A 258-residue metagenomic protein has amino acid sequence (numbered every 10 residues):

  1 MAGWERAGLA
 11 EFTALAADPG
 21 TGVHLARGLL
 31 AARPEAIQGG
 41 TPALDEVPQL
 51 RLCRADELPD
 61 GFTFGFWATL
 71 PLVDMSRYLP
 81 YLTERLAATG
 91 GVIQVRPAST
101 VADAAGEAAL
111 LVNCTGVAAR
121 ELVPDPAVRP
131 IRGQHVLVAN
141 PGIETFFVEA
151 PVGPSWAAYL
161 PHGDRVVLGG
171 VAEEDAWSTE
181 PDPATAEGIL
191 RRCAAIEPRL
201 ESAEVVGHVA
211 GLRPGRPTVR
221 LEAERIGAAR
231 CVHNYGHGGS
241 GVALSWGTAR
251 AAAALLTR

Functional and structural regions predicted by a protein language model:
M1-E5: Short, structured active-site "lid" loops
A7-A88, R216: Flavin (FAD/FMN) cofactor-binding and adjacent substrate-gating region of FAD-dependent oxidoreductase domains
G22, T115-A229, V242: Active-site substrate-recognition segment that forms the wall of the catalytic cavity or substrate channel
A36, V117-A118, H237: Short glycine-rich anion-binding loops that position phosphate/pyrophosphate groups of nucleotides and phosphorylated
C53-D56, Y81, A203-R258: C-terminal catalytic lobe of FAD-dependent flavoproteins
G91-G106: A conserved short coil-to-beta-strand element within the FAD-binding core of flavoproteins
E107-G116, A249: Short hydrophobic core segments
